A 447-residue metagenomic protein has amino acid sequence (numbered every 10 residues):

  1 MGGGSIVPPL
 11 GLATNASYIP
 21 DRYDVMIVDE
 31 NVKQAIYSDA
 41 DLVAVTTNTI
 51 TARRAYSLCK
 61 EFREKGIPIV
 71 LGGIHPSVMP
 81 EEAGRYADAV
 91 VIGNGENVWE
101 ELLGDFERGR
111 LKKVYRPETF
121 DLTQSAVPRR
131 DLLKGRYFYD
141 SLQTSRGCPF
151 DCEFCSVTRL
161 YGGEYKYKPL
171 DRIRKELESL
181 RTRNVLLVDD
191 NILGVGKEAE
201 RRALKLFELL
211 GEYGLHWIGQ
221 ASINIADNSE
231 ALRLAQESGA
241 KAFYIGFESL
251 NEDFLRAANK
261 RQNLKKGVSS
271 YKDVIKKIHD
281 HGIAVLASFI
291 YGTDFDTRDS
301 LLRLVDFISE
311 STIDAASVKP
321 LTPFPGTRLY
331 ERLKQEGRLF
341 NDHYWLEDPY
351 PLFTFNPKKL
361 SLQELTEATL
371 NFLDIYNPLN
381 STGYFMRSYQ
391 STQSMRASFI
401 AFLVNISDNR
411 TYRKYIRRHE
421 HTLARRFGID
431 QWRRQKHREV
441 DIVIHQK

Functional and structural regions predicted by a protein language model:
M1-N184: Acidic, low-complexity intrinsically disordered segments
Y18-M26, Y213, V274-V285, S311 (+1 more regions): A structural motif corresponding to the C-terminal end of an alpha-helix and its immediate exit/capping segment
D21-I27, F106, R338, P351-K447: Radical SAM enzyme core and accessory elements
D41-A44, T49, R202-E208, D296-I313 (+1 more regions): Short, electropositive alpha-helical surface patch
V70-L71, V91, K113-Y115, I218 (+3 more regions): Structural detector of well-ordered beta-strand residues that form the stable sheet scaffold of enzyme domains
E82, G196-K197, D253-A258, Y291-D299 (+2 more regions): Flexible glycine/acidic-rich beta-alpha junction loops that bind and position SAM and/or redox cofactors in anaerobic
E82-E101, L234-F243, R303-V318: Structural recognition of alpha->loop->beta junctions
A126-L286, Y291-T293, D299, D306: Radical SAM [4Fe-4S] cluster-binding motif and immediate context
